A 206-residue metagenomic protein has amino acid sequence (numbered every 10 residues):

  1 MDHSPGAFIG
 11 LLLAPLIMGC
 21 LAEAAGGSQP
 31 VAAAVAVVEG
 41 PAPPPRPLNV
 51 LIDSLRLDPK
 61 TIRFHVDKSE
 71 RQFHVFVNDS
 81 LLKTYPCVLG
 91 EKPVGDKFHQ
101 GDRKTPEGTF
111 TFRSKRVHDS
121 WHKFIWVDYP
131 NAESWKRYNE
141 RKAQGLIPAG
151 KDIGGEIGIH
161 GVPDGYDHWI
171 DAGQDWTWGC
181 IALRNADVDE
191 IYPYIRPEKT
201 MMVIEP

Functional and structural regions predicted by a protein language model:
M1-G10: Bacterial N-terminal signal peptides that target proteins for export
I9-G19: Bacterial N-terminal signal peptides
G26-D58: Extracellular/luminal recognition modules and glycoprotein regions
R46-R63, K68-S69, L89-S114, R141-Q144 (+1 more regions): N-terminal post-signal-peptidase region of extra-cytosolic proteins
I52, R116-P206: Exported/periplasmic cell-wall-interacting domains
N78-D79, K115-V117: Short polar/acidic secondary-structure junctions
S80-K92: Short Gly/aromatic-enriched secondary-structure transition segments
